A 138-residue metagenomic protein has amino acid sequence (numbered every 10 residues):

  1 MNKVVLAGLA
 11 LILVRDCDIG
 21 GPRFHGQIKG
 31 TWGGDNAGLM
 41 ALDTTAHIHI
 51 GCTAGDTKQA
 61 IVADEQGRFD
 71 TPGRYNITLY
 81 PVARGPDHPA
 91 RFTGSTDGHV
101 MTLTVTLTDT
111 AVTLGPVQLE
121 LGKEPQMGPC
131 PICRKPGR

Functional and structural regions predicted by a protein language model:
V4, L11-Q27: Bacterial Sec-dependent N-terminal signal peptides
V14, H49, M127-C130: Mature extracytoplasmic/luminal segments of secretory-pathway proteins
I19-G20, G55-Q66, V100-R138: Edge beta-strand at a domain terminus
G21-M40, T71, L103, Q126 (+1 more regions): Tryptophan-anchored aromatic micro-motifs
G26, G33, L42, G55 (+1 more regions): Residues that act as N-cap/strand-start positions at coil-to-secondary-structure junctions
D35-I77: N-terminal glycine/threonine-rich, aromatic-flanked beta-hairpin/loop signature
T53-G55, I77-P86, D109-T113: Short, cysteine-centered beta-strand-loop-beta hairpins and adjacent loop/turn segments enriched in charged/polar
T71-S95: An anionic, turn-rich surface loop/hairpin at beta-sheet edges that serves as a generic interaction/coordination patch
